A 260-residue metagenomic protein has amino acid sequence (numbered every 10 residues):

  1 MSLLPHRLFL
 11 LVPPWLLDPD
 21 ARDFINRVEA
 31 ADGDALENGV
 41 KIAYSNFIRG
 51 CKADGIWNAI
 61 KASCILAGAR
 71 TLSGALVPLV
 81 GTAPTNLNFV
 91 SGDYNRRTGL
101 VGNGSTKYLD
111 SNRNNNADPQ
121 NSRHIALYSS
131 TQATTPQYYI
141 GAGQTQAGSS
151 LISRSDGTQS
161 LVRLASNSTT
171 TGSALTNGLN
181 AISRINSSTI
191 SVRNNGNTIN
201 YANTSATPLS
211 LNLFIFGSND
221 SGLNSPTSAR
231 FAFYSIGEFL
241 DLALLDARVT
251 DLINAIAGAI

Functional and structural regions predicted by a protein language model:
S2-I260: Polar, enzyme-active/binding microenvironments
